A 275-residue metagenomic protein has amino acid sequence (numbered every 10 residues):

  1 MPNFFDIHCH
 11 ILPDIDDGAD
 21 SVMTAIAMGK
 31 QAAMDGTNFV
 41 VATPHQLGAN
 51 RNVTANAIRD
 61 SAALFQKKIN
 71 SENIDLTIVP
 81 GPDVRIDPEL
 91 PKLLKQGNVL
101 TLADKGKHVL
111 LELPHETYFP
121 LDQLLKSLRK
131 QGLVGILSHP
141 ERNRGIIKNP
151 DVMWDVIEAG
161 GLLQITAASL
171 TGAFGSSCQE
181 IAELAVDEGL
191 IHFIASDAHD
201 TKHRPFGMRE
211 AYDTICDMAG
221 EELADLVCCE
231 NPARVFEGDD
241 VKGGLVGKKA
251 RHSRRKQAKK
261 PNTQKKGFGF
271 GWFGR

Functional and structural regions predicted by a protein language model:
M1-I74: An N-terminally biased module of ancient metal coordination in phosphate/nucleic-acid-related enzymes
F5-I7, V41-T43, V79-P82, I136-S138 (+2 more regions): Active-site neighborhood of phospho(di)ester-bond hydrolases with catalytic His/Asp-centered motifs
H10-L12, H45-Q46, G81-R85, P114-E116 (+4 more regions): Active-site beta-loop-alpha junctions enriched in small/polar residues
S21-T24, A57-R59, L94-Q96, K148-W154 (+2 more regions): Charged helix-capping and loop-helix junction motifs
A33, R129, V186-D187: Non-catalytic positions within long, well-ordered alpha-helices that form the structural scaffold/packing of enzyme
R51-Q164, K242, V246-R275: Extended substrate/RNA-proximal surfaces in nucleic-acid metabolism proteins
A173-G175, E221-K249: C-terminal helical cap
E188-F206: Short acidic/histidine-rich active-site segments
